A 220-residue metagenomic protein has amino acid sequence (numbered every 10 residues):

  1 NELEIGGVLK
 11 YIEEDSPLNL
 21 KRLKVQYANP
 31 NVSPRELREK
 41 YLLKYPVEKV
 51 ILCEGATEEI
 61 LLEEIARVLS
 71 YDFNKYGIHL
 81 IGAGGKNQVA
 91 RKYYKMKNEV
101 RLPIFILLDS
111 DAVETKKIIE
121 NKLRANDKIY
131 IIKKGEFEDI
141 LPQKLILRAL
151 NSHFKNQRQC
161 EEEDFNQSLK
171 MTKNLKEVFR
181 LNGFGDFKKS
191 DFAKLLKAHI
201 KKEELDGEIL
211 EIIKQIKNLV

Functional and structural regions predicted by a protein language model:
N1-F105, S110-E114: RecA-like P-loop NTPase motor core
K49, E58, F137-E138, K189 (+1 more regions): Short runs of predominantly hydrophobic/aromatic residues within well-ordered alpha helices that form helix-helix
V50-E54, G82, N126, Y130 (+3 more regions): Generic alpha-helical structural element
I65, K144-L145, A149-H153, H199-I200 (+1 more regions): Generic structural signal for hydrophobic core residues of well-folded globular domains
Y93-K97, I118-E120, I213: Short amphipathic alpha-helical segments and helix-helix/interface helices
L107-D191: Activity-critical C-terminal alpha-helical subdomain
D186-V220: Terminal low-complexity/disordered tails
